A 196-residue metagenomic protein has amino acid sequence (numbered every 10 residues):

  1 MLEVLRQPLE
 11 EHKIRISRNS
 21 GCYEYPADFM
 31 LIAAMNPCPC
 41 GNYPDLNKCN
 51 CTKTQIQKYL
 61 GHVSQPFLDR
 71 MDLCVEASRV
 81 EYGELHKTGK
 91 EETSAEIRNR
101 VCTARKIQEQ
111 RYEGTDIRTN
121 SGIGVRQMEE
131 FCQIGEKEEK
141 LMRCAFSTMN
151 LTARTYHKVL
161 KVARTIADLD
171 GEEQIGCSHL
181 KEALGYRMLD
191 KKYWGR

Functional and structural regions predicted by a protein language model:
M1-R196: Basic, amphipathic alpha-helical bundle interface domains used for macromolecular binding and assembly
